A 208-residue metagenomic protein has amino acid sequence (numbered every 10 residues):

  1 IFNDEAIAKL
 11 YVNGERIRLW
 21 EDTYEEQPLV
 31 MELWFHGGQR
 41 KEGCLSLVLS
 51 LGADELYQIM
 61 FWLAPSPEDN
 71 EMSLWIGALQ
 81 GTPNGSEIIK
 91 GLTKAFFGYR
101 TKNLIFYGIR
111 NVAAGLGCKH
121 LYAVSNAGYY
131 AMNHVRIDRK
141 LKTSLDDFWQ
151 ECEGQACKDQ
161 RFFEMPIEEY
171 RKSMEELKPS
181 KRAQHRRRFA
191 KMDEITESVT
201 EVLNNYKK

Functional and structural regions predicted by a protein language model:
I1-G91, Q184-K208: Non-catalytic substrate-recognition and accessory regions of acyl/acetyltransferase enzymes
F2, F35, F61, F96-F97 (+4 more regions): Phenylalanine-focused residue identity feature
L19-W20, V135-R136, I167-K172: Charge-rich, low-complexity amphipathic helices in intrinsically disordered tails/linkers adjacent to domains
L29, G91, N103, A131 (+2 more regions): Generic, low-specificity signal for short hydrophobic/alpha-helical stretches with a mild N-terminal bias, encompassing
Y57, A64-A156: Acyl-donor binding region in acyl/amide transferases
E153-K208: Charge-rich, low-complexity intrinsically disordered segments
